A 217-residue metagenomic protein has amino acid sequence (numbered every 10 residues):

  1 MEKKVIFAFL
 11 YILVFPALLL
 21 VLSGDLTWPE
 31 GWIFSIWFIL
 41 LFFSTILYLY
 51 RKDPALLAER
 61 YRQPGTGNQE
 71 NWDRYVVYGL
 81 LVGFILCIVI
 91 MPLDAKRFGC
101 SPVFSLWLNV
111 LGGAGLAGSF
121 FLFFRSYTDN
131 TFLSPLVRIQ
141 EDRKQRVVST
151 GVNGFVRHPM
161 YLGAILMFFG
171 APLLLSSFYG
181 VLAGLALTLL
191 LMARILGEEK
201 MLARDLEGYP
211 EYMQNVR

Functional and structural regions predicted by a protein language model:
K4-L19, W28, F34-F43, W107-D129 (+1 more regions): Hydrophobic transmembrane alpha-helices
V14, R74-M91: Hydrophobic alpha-helical transmembrane segments of multi-pass integral membrane proteins
S23, L93-S105: Membrane-interface helix termini and inter-helical loops of multi-pass transporters
G24, E30-W32, F38, W72-V76: Multi-pass alpha-helical membrane architecture of UbiA-family and related isoprenoid/lipid prenyltransferases
G24-W32, Y48-A55, E199: Helix-to-loop transition at the C-terminal end of transmembrane segments
L41-L49, G79-L86: A generic, lipid-embedded transmembrane alpha helix
F43-A58, F124-P135: Membrane-water interface of transmembrane alpha-helices
L56-V82, I139-V152: Juxtamembrane helix-capping/reentrant segments at transmembrane boundaries
